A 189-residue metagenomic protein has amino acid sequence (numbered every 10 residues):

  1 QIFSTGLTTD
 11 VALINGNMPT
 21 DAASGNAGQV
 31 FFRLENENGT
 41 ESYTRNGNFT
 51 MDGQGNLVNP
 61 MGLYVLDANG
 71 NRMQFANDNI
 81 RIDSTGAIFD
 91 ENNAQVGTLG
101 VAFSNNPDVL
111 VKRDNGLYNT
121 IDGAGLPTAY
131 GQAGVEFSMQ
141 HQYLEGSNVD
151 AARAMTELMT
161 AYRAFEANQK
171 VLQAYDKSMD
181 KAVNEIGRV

Functional and structural regions predicted by a protein language model:
Q1-V189: Amphipathic alpha-helical polymerization modules
